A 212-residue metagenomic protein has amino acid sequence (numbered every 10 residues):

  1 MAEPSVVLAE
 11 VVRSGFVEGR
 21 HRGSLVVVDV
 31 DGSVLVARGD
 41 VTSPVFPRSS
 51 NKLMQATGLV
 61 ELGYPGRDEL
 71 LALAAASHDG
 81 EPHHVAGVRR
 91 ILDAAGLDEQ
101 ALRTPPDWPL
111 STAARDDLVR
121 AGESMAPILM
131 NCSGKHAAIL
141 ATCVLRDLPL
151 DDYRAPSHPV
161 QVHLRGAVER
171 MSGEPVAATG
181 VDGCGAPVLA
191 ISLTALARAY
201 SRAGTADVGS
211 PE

Functional and structural regions predicted by a protein language model:
M1-E3, E69-V176, A199-R202: Active-site-adjacent helix/loop patches that line small-molecule binding or acyl-intermediate pockets
M1-T42: Beta-lactamase-like hydrolase cores
V17, F46-P47, I128-C132, Y153-V160 (+2 more regions): Short, contiguous, pocket-lining structural segments that sit at or immediately flank catalytic/ligand-binding sites
E18-H21, V36-M54, E69-A72: Short active-site loop at a secondary-structure junction that contains or immediately precedes the catalytic residue(s)
G23-V26, L53-E61, A138-T142, A197-S201: Contiguous, well-ordered alpha-helical segments that form the cores/surfaces of helical PPI scaffolds
R38-F46, A74-H78, A121-M130, V181-P187: A short glycine/serine-rich beta->alpha loop
P47-Y64, H83: Active-site SXXK
P187-E212: Active-site-proximal alpha-helical segments within enzyme catalytic domains
